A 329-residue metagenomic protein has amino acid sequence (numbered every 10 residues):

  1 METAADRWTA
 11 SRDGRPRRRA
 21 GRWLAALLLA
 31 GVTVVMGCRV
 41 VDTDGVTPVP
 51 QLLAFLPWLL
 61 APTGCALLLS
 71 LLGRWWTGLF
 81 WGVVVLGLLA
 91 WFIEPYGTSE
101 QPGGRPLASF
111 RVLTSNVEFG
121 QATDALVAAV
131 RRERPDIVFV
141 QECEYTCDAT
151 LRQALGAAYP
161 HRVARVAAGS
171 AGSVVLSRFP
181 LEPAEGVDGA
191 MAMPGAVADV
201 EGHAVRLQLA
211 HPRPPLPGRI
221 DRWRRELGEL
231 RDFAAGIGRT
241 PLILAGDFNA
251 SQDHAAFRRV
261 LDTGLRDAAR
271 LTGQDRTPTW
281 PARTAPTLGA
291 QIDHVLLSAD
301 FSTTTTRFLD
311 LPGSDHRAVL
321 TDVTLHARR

Functional and structural regions predicted by a protein language model:
E2-Q153, A327-R329: N-terminal, active-site-proximal structural segment of metallo-dependent hydrolase catalytic domains
V112, E118-R131, V140-R329: Soluble catalytic domains of enzymes that build or remodel membrane lipids, polysaccharides, and related
